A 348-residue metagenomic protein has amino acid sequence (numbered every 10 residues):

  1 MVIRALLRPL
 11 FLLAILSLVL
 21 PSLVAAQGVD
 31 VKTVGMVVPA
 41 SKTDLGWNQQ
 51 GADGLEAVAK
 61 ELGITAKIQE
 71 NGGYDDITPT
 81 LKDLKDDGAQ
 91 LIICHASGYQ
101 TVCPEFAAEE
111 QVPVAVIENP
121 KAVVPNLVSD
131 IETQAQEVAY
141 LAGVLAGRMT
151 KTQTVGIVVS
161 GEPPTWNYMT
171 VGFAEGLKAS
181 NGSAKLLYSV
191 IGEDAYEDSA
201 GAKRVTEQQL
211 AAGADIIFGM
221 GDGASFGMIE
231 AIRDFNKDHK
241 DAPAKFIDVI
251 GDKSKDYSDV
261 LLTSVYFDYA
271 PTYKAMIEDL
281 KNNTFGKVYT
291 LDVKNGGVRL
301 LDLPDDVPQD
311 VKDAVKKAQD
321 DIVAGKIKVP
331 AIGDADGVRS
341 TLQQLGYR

Functional and structural regions predicted by a protein language model:
M1-L6: N-terminal secretory signal peptides that target proteins for export/translocation
P9-S22: Bacterial N-terminal signal peptides
Q27-R348: A residue-level marker of the well-folded mature domains of exported/periplasmic proteins
